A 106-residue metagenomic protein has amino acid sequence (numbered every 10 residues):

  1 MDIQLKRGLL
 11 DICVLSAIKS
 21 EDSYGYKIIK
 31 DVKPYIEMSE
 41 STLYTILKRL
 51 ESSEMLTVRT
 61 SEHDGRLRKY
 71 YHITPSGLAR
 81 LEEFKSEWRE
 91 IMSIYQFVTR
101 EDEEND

Functional and structural regions predicted by a protein language model:
D2-T42: N-terminal helix-turn-helix DNA-binding core of bacterial DNA-binding proteins
A17, R80-L81: Residues that scaffold the ATP/ADP-binding catalytic core of kinase and kinase-like folds
T42-T45, T74: Ser/Thr-centric signal marking residues that sit in or immediately flank functional binding/regulatory motifs
L47-R49: Short, hydrophobic-biased segments on the C-terminal half of alpha helices that form "recognition helices"
S53-L67, H72: Beta-hairpin "wing" of winged helix-turn-helix
E82-D106: Amphipathic alpha-helical dimerization/coiled-coil segments that flank or bridge DNA-binding/regulatory modules
